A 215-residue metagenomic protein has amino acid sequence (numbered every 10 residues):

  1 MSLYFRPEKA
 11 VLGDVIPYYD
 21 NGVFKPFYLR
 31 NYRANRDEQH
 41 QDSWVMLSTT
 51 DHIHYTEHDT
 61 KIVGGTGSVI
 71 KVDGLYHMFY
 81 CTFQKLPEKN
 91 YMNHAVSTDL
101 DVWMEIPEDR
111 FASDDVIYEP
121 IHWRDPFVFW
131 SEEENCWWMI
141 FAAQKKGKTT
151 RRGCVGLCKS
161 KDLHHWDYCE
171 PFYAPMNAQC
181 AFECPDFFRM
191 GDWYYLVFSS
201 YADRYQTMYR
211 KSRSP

Functional and structural regions predicted by a protein language model:
M1-D125, F129-F182, R189-P215: Beta-rich carbohydrate-recognition and catalytic domains
